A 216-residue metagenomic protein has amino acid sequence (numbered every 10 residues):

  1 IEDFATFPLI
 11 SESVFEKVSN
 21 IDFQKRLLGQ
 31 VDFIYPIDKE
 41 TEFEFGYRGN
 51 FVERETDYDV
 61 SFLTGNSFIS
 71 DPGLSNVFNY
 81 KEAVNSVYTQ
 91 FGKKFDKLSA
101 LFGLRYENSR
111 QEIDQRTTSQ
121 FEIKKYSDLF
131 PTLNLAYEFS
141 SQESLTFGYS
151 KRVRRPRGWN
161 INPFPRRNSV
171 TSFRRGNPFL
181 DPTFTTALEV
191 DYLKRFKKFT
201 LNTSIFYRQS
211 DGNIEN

Functional and structural regions predicted by a protein language model:
I1-I10, T56-T64, F68, E112-S119 (+4 more regions): Outer-membrane beta-barrel translocator domains and adjoining extracellular loop/strand segments of Gram-negative
E2-D3, F15, E82-T118, Y126-T132: Surface-exposed extracellular loop regions of Gram-negative outer-membrane beta-barrel proteins
E12-S19, I69-V77, E112-I123, S172-P178: Extracellular loop and loop/strand-boundary signature of outer-membrane beta-barrel proteins
K25-V31, A83-T89, L129-L135, L145 (+3 more regions): Hydrophobic, lipid-facing positions within transmembrane beta-strands of outer-membrane proteins
I34, D38-E40, F95-L98, E138-Q142 (+2 more regions): Outer-membrane beta-barrel channels and translocator barrels
F43-F45, A100-L104, P131, L145-F147 (+1 more regions): Transmembrane beta-strands of outer-membrane beta-barrel proteins
G49-E55, F95-K97, Y106-E112, Y149-R155 (+3 more regions): Transmembrane beta-strands of outer-membrane beta-barrel pores
N76-A83, V153-Q209: Outer-membrane beta-barrel signature, preferentially recognizing the C-terminal barrel domain of Gram-negative
